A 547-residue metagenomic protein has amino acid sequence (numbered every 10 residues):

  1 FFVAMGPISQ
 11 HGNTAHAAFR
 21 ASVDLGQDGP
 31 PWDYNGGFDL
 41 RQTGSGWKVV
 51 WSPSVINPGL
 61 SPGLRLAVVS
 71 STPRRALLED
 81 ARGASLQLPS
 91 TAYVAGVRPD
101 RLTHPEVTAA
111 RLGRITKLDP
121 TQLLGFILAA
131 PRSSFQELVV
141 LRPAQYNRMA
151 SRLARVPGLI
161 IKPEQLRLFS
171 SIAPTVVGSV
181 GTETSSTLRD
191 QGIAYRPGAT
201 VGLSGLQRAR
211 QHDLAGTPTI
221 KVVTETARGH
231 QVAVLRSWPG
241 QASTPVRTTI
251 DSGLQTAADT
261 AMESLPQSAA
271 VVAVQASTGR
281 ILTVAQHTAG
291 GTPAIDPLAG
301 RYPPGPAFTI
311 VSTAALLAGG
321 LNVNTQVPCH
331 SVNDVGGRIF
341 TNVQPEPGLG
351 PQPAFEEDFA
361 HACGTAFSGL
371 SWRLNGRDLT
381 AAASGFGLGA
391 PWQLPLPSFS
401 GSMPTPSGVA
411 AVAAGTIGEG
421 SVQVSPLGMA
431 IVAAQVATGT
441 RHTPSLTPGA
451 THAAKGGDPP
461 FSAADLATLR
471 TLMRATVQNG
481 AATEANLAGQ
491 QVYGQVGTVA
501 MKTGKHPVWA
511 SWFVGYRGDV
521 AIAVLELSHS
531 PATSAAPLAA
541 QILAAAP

Functional and structural regions predicted by a protein language model:
A4-P7, A17-A269, A510-F513: Extracytoplasmic/periplasmic proteins that interact with beta-lactams or build/remodel peptidoglycan
N13-A15, W47-K48, V520-A521: Hydrophobic residues embedded in beta-strands of well-ordered beta-sheets
N13-A18, Q490-G494: Short, hydrophobic/aromatic-rich segments at coil-to-beta transitions
D24-Q27, L64-V69, Y93-L102, A109-L112 (+10 more regions): Second-shell loop/turn segments in exported
E106-A110, R114, N147, S151 (+19 more regions): Solvent-exposed, polar/charged alpha-helical surfaces in well-ordered, non-transmembrane soluble domains, broadly
T226-L235, S268-G305, A314-S528: Beta-lactam-recognizing serine transpeptidase/beta-lactamase-like catalytic domain environment
A437, A546-P547: Short, hydrophobic alpha-helical segments
